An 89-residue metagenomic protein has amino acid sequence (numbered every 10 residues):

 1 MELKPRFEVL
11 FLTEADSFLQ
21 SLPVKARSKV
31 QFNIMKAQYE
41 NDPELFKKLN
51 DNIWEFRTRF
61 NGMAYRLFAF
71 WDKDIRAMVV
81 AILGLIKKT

Functional and structural regions predicted by a protein language model:
M1, E8, N61-T89: Enriched for short, Lys/Arg-rich terminal
M1-A26: Arg/Lys-rich, positively charged N-terminal/basic patches that mediate binding to nucleic acids
T13, S28, F32-M35: Internal, well-ordered alpha-helical scaffold/interface segments that support domain packing or protein-protein contacts
L22, R57, D72: Anionic group-transfer/hydrolysis microenvironments
F32-N61: A short, surface-exposed loop/turn module that caps and links secondary-structure elements
